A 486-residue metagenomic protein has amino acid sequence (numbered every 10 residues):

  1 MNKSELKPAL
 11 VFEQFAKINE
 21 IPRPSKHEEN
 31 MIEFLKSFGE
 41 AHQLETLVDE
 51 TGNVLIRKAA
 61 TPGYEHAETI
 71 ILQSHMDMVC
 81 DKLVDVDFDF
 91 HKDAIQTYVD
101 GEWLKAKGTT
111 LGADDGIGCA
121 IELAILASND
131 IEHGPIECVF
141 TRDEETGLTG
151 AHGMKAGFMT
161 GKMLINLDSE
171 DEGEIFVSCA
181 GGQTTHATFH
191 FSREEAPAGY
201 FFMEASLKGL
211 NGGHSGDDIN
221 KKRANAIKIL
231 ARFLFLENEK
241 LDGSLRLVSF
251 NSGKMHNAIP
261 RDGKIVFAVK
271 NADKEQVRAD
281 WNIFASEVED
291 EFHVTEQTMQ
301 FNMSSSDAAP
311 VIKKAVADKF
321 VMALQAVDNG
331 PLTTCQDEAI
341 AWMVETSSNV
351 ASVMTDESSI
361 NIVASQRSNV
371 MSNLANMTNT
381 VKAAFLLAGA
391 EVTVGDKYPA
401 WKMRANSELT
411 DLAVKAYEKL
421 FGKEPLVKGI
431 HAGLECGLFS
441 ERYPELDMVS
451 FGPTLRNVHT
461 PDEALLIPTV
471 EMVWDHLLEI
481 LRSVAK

Functional and structural regions predicted by a protein language model:
N2-E102: Acidic/His- and Gly-rich active-site-bordering loop/insert found across diverse amide/peptide-bond hydrolases
K7-V11, E345-N361, F421-E479: Zn-dependent metallopeptidase/amidohydrolase metal-coordination segment
K36, G157, K222-K240, A272-K274 (+5 more regions): His/Asp/Glu-rich mid-to-C-terminal helical/loop segments that flank catalytic regions of hydrolases
Y64-T146, A151-K162, F202, A317 (+4 more regions): Active-site metal-coordination/substrate-binding segment of hydrolases, especially metallo-dependent peptidases
E102-K105, E145-T146, A156-R367: Midchain, well-structured core segments that form catalytic/ion-binding scaffolds
N225-I227, R232-F250, M403-L446: Active-site-adjacent substrate-binding region of metalloamidase/peptidase-like peptide-processing proteins
M343-A432: Substrate-recognition/cap regions that form aromatic- and gly/pro-loop-enriched pockets for small-molecule ligands
